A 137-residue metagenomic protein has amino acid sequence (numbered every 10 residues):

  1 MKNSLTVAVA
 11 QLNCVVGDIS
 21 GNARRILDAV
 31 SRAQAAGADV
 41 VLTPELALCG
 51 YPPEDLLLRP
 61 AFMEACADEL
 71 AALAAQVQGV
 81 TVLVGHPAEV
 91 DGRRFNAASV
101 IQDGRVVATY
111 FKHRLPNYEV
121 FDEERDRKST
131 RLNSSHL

Functional and structural regions predicted by a protein language model:
M1-S135: Enzyme catalytic cores with a strong preference for nitrogen-chemistry domains
